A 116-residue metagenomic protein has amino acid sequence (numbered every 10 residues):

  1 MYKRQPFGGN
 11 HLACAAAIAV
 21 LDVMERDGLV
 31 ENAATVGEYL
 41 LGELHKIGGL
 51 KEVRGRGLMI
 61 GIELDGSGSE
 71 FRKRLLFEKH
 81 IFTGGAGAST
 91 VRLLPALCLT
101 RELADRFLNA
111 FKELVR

Functional and structural regions predicted by a protein language model:
K3-R116: Conserved N-terminal phosphate-binding loop of PLP-dependent enzymes in the Aspartate aminotransferase
